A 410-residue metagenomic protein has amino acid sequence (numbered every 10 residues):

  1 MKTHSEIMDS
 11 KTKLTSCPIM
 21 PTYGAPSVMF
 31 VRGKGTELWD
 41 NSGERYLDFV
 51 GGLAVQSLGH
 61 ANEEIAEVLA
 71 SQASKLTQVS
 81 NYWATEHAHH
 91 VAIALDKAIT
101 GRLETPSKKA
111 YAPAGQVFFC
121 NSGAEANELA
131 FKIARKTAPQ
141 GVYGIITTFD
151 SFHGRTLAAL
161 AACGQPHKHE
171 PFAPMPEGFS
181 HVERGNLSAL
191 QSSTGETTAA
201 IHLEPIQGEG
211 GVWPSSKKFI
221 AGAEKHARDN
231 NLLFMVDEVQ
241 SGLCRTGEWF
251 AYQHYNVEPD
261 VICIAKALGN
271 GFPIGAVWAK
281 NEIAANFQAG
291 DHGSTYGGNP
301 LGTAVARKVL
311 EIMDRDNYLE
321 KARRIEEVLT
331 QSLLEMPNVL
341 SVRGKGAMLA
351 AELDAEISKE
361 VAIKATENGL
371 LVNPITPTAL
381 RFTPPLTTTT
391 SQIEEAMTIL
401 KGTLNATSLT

Functional and structural regions predicted by a protein language model:
K2-T410: Conserved N-terminal phosphate-binding loop of PLP-dependent enzymes in the Aspartate aminotransferase
